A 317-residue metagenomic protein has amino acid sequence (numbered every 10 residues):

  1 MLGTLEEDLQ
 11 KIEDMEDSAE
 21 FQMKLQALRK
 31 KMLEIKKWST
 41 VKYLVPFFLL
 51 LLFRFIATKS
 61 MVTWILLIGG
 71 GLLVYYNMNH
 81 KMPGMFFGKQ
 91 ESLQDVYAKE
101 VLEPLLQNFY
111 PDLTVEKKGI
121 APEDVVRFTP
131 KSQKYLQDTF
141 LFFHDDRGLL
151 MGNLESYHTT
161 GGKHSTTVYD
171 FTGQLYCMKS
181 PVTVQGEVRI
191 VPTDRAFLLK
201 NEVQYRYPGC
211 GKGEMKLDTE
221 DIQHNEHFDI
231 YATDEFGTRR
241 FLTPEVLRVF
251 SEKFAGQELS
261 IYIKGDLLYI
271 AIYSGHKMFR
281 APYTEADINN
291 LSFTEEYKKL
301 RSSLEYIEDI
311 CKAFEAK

Functional and structural regions predicted by a protein language model:
M1-W38: Cytosolic juxtamembrane N-terminal segments of multi-pass membrane proteins
L33-L49: Transmembrane alpha-helical segments and their cytosolic interface motifs in multi-pass membrane proteins
K36, L72-V101: Transmembrane-cytosolic junction motif
P46, L52-F53, G70, M82-P83: Small-residue hotspots
L49, L66-Y75: Small-residue-enriched transmembrane alpha-helices
L51-K59, Y76-H80: Short hydrophobic alpha-helical membrane-anchoring segments
R54-G70: Hydrophobic alpha-helical transmembrane segments
K99-G173, C177-K317: Charged, low-complexity intrinsically disordered regions
